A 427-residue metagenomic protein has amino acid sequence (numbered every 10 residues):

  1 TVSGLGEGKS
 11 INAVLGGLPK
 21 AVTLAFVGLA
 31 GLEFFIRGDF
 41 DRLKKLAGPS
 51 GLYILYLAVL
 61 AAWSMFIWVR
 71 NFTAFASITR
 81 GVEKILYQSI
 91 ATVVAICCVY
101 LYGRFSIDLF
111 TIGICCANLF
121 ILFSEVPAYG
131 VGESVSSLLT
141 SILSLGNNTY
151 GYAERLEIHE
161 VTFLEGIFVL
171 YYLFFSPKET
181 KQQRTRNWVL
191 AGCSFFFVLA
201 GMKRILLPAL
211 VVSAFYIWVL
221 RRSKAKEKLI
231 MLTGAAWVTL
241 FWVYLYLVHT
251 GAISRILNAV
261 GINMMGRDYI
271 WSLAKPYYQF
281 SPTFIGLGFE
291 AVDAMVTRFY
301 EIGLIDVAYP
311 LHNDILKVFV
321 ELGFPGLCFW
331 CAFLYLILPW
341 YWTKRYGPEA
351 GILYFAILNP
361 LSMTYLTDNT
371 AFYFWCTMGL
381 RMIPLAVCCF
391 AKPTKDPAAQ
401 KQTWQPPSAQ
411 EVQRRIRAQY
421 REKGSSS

Functional and structural regions predicted by a protein language model:
T1-D39, A62-W68, L361-M363: N-terminal signal-anchor transmembrane segment
K20-F26, P49-S64, A74-Y100, L109-L122: Aromatic-anchored transmembrane helix interface
S50-G51, I112, E227-K228, E321-S362 (+2 more regions): Hydrophobic transmembrane alpha-helices and their immediate junctions
I67-A76, L119-E160, D306: Membrane-interfacial helix-loop-helix modules of multi-pass inner-membrane proteins that assemble, modify, or transport
I107-V135, E154-L220: Alpha-helical transmembrane segments of multi-pass inner-membrane proteins
F123, Y129, A200, W218-V260 (+1 more regions): A membrane-periplasm/extracellular boundary helix in multi-pass inner-membrane enzymes that assemble envelope glycans
L170-Y172, I352-R415: Transmembrane alpha-helices of multi-pass inner-membrane enzymes
N258-L322: Long extracytoplasmic/lumenal interhelical loops at the membrane interface of multi-pass membrane proteins
